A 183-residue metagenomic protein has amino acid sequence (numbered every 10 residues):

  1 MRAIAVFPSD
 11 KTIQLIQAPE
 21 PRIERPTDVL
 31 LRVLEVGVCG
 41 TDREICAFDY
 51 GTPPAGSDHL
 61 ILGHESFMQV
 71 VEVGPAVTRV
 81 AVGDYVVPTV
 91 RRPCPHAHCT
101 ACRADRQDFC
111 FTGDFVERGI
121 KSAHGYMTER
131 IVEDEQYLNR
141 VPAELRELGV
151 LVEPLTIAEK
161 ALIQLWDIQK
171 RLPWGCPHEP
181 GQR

Functional and structural regions predicted by a protein language model:
M1-R2: Extreme N-terminal starter segment of soluble prokaryotic enzymes
A5-I13: Extracellular beta-rich ligand/substrate-recognition surface
P19, G40, F109-F111: Sequence contexts marking disulfide-bonded cysteines in secreted/extracellular proteins
P21-V36, Y50-T100, Y137, P142-E144: Glycine-rich beta-strand-centered segment in the early N-terminal region that forms part of a ligand/cofactor-binding
V36-G37, L155: Proline-glycine-enriched beta-turn/loop adjacent to the NAD(P) cofactor-binding site in Rossmann-like oxidoreductases
T41-A47: Cytochrome P450 core scaffold surrounding the K-helix E-X-X-R motif and the conserved "meander" helix-loop region
R43, R79-A81, C110-G113: Short, solvent-exposed secondary-structure boundary/capping segments
P93-Q182: NAD(P)H dinucleotide-binding glycine-rich loop of Rossmann-like/cofactor-binding domains, especially the beta1-alpha1
